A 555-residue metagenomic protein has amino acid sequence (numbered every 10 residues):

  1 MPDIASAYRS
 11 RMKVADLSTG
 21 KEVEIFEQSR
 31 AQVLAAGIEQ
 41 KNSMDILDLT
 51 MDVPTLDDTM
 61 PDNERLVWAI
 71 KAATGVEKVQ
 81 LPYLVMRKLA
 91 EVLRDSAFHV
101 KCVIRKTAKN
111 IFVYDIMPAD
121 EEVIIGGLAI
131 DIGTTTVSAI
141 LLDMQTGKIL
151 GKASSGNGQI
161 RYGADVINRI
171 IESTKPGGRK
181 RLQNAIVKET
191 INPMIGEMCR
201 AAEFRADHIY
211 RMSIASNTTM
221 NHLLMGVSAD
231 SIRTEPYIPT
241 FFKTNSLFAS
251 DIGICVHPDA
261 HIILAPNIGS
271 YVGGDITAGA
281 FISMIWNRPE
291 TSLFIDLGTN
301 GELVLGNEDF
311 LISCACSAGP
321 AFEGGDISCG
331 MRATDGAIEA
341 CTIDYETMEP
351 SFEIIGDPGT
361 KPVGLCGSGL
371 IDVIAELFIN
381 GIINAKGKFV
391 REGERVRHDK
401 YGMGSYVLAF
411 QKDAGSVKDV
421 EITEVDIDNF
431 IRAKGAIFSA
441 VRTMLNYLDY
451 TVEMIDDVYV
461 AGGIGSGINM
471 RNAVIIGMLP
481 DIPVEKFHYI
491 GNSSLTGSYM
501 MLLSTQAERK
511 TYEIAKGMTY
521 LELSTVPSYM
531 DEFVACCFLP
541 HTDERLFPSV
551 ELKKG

Functional and structural regions predicted by a protein language model:
M1-A129, T134, T146, R179 (+8 more regions): Nucleotide/phosphate-binding catalytic cleft detector across ATP-hydrolyzing and phosphate-transferring enzymes
D3-R11, K148-S155, D230-I232, P236-T244 (+1 more regions): Terminal amphipathic helices with adjacent charged low-complexity linkers/tails
I130-T134, A139-I167, S231-S246, A278 (+2 more regions): Glycine-rich phosphate-binding loop of actin/hexokinase-like ATP-binding domains
G158-R200, D326, A337-T342, N429-R432 (+1 more regions): N-terminal phosphate-binding loop and adjacent alpha-helix
H208-T218, L297-T299, V390-K400, M454-I464 (+1 more regions): A glycine-rich phosphate-binding loop feature that marks nucleotide/adenosyl-phosphate handling sites
S216-S231, G402, Y450, G462-D481 (+1 more regions): Short glycine/threonine-rich loop-to-helix capping motif typified by GTGT followed within a few residues by an Asp-Pro
P266-I282, I431-G435, F487-S524: Glycine-rich phosphate-binding/hydrolytic loop that grips phosphoryl groups
F378-Y447: A contiguous, well-structured pocket-lining segment that forms one wall/lid of small-molecule binding clefts in soluble
